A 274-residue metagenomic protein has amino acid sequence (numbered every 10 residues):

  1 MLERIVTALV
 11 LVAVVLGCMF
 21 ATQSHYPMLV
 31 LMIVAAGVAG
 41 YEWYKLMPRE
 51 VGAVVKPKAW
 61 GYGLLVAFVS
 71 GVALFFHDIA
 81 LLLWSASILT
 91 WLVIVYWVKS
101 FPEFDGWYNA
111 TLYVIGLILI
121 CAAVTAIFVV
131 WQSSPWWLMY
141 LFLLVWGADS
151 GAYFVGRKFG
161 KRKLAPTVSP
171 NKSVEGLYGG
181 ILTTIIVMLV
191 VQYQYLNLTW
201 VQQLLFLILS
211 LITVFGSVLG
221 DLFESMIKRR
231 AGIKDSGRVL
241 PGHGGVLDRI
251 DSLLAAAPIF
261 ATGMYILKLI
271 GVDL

Functional and structural regions predicted by a protein language model:
M1-I212: Membrane-embedded alpha-helical bundles of polytopic integral membrane proteins
T7, A152-Y153, K172-T184, S217-G220 (+2 more regions): Alpha-helical transmembrane segments that form the membrane-embedded catalytic/substrate-binding core of multi-pass
G17, V55, R162, K234-G237 (+1 more regions): Residues in and immediately flanking transmembrane alpha helices
A152-Y153, R157, S225, R229-I233: Juxtamembrane interface at the ends
W200-L207, L211-L219, A231, R238 (+1 more regions): Short amphipathic alpha-helical interaction segments
R229-L253: Interfacial loop-to-transmembrane junctions
G263-L274: Juxtamembrane boundary at the C-terminal end of a transmembrane helix
